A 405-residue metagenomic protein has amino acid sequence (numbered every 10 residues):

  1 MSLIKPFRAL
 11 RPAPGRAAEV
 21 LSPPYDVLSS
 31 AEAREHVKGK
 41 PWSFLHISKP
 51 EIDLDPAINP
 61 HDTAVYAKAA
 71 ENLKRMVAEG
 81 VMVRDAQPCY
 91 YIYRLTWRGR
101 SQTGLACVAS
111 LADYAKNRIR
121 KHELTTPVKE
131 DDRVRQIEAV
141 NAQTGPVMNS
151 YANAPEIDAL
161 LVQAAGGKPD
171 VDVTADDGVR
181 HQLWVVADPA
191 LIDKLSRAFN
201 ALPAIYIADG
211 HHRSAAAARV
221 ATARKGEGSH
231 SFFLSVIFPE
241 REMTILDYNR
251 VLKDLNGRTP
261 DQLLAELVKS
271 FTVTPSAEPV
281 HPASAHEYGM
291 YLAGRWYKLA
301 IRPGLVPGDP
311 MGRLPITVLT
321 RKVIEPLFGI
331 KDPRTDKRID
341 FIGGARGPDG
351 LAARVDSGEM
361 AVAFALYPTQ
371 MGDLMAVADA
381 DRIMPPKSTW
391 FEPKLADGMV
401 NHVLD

Functional and structural regions predicted by a protein language model:
M1-D405: Surface-exposed, charge/polar-rich loops and edge strands
